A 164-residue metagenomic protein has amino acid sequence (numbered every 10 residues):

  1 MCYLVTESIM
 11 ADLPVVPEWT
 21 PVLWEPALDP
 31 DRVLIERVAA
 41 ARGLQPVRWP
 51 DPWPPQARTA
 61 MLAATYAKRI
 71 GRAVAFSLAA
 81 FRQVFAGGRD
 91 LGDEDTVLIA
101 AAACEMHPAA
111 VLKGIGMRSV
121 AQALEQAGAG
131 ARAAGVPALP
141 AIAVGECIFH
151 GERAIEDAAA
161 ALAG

Functional and structural regions predicted by a protein language model:
M1-V15, W19, A79-G164: C-terminal cap of thioredoxin/glutaredoxin-like
M1-V84: Structural alpha/beta surface segment adjacent to cysteine/selenocysteine redox centers across thiol/disulfide enzymes
